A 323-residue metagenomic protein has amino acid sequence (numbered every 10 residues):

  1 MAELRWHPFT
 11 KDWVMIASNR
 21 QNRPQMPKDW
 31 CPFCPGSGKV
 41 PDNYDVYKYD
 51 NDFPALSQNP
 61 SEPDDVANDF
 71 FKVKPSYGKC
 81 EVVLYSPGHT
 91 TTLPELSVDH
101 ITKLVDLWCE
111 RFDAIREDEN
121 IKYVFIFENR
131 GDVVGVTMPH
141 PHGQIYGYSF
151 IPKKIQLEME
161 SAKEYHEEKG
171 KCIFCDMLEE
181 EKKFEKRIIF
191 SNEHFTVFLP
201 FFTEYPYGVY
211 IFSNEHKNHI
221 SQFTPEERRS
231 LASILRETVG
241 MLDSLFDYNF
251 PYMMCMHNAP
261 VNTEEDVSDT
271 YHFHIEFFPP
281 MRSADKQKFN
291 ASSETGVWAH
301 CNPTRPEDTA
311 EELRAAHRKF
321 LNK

Functional and structural regions predicted by a protein language model:
M1-H140, Y146-H219, E226, G240 (+2 more regions): Active-site microenvironments that recognize anionic phosphate/pyrophosphate groups
S230-F250: Extended C-terminal subregions enriched in glycine
P260: An internal, amphipathic alpha-helical element
